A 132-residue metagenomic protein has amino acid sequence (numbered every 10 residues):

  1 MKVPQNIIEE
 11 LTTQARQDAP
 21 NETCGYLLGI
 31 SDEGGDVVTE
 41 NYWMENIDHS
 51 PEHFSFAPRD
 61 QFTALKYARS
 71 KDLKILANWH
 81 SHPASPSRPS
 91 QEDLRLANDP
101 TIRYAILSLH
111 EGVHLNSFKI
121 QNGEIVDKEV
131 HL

Functional and structural regions predicted by a protein language model:
M1-I75, A84-L132: Conserved beta-strand-loop surface patch within small alpha/beta domains used for substrate/adaptor or ligand engagement
S81: Short, well-ordered beta-to-alpha junction loops that form the rim of enzyme active sites and present histidine/acidic
